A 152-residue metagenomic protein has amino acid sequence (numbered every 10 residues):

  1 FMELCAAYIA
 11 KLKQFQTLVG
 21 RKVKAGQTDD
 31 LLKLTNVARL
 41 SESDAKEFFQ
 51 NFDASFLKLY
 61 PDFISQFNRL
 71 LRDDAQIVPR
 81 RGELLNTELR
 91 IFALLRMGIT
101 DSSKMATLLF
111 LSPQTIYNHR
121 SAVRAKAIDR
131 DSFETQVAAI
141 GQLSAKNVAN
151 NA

Functional and structural regions predicted by a protein language model:
F1-A6, K13: Conserved HAMP-HisKA connector
A7, L18, L59: Phosphate/oxyanion-binding loops and surfaces in catalytic or ligand/nucleic-acid-binding neighborhoods
K13-D53, D74-P79: Histidine phosphotransfer helical core of two-component systems
K46-A152: Cytosolic nucleotide-binding catalytic cores of signal-transduction proteins
